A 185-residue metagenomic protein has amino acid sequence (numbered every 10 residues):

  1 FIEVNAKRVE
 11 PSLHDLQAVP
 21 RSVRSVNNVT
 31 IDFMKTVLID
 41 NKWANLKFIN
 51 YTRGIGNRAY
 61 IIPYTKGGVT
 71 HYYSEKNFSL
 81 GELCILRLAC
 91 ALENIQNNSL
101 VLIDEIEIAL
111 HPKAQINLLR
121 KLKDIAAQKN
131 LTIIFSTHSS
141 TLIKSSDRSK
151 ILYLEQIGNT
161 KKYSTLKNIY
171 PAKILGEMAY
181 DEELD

Functional and structural regions predicted by a protein language model:
V4-F78: Extended helical coiled-coil dimerization/tether regions that scaffold and oligomerize large DNA-maintenance assemblies
F78-I103, P112: GG-anchored amphipathic helix commonly corresponding to the ABC/SMC/Rad50 NBD signature/C-loop
Q96, L110-I116, S146: Conserved ATPase-coupling elements of RecA-like P-loop NTPase cores
N97-L100, N130-I134: Loop/turn-to-beta-strand initiation segments
N117-L122: Conserved hydrophobic alpha-helix in the ABC-type ATPase nucleotide-binding domain
S136-H138: H-loop/switch region of ABC-family ATPase nucleotide-binding domains
K144-D185: RecA-like P-loop NTPase motor core
